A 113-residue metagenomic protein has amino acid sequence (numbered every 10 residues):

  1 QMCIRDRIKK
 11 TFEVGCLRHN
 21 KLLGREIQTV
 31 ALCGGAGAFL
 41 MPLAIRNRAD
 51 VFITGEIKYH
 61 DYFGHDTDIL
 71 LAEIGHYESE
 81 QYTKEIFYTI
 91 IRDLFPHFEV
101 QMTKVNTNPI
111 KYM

Functional and structural regions predicted by a protein language model:
Q1-M113: Active-site catalytic microenvironments in core metabolic enzymes, especially phosphate/sugar-handling
